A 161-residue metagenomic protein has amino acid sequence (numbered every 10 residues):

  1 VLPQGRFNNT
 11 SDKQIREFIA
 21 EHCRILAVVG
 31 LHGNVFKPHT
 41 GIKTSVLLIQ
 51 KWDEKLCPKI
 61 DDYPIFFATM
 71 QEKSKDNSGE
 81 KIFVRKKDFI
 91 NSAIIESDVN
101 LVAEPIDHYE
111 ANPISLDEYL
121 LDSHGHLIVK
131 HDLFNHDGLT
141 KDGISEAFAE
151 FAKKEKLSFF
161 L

Functional and structural regions predicted by a protein language model:
L2-L161: A conserved structural/catalytic subdomain of Rossmann-like adenosyl-cofactor enzymes
